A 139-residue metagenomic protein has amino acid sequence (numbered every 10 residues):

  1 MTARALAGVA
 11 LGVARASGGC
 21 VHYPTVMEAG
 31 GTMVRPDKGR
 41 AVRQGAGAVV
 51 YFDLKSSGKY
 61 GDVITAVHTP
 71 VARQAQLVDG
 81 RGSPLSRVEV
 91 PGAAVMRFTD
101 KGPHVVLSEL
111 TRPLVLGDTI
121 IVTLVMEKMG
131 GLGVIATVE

Functional and structural regions predicted by a protein language model:
M1-A7: N-terminal export leaders
V21-E139: Compact, glycine-rich, soluble single-domain proteins
